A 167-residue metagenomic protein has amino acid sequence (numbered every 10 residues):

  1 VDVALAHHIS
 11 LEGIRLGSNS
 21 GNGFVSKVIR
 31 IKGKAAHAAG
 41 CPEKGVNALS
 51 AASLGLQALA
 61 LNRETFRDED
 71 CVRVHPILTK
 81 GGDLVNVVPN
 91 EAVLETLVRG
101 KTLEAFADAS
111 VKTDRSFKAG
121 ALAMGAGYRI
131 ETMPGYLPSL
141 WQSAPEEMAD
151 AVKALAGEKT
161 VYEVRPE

Functional and structural regions predicted by a protein language model:
V1-V87: Histidine/acidic-residue-rich, glycine-tolerant segments that coordinate divalent metal ions
S53-E167: Metal-dependent amide/peptide-bond hydrolase catalytic core, centered on the "pita-bread" metallohydrolase fold
